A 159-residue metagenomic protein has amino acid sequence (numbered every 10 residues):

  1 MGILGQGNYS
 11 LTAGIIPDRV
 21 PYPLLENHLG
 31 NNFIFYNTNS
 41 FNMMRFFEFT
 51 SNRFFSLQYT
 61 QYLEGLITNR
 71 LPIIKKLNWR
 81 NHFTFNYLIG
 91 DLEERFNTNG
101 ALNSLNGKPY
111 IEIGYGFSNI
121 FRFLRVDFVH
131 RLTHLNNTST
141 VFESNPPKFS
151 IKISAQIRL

Functional and structural regions predicted by a protein language model:
M1-L159: Exposed, low-structure sequence patches enriched in small/polar residues
